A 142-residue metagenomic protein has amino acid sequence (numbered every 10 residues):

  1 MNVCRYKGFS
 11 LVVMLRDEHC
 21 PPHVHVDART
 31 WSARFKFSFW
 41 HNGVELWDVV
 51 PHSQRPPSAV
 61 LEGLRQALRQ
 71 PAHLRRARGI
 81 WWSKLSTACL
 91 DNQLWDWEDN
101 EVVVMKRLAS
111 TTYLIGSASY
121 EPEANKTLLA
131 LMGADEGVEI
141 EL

Functional and structural regions predicted by a protein language model:
M1-L142: Metal-centered catalytic cores of metalloenzymes
